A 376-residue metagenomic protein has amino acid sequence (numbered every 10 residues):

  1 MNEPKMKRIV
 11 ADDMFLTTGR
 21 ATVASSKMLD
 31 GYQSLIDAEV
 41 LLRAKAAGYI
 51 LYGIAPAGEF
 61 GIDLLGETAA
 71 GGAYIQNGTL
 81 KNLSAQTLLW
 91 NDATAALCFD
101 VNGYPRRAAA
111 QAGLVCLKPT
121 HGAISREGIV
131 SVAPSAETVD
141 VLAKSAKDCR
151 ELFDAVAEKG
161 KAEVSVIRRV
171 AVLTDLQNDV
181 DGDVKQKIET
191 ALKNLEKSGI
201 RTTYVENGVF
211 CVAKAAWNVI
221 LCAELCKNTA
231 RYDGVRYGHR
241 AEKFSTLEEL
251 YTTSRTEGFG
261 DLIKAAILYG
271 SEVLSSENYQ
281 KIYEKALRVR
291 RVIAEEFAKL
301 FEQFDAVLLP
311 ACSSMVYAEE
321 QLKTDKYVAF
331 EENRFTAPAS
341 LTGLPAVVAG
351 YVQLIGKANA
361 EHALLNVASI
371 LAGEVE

Functional and structural regions predicted by a protein language model:
M1-V101, K193-S198: Gly/Ser-rich catalytic/binding loops embedded in alpha/beta enzyme cores
M6-K27, A223-V289, V348-Q353, A363 (+1 more regions): Short helix-loop capping/hinge segments that flank enzyme active sites or metal/cofactor-binding pockets
F15, Q33, D37, E158-C226 (+2 more regions): Gly/Ser-rich, acidic/histidine-flanked active-site/gating loops
A21-T22, I62-G66, R106-A112, I129 (+3 more regions): Short acidic, glycine/serine/threonine-rich loops at helix termini
K27-M28, K281-K285, V289, M315-N333: Short, surface-exposed loop/helix-turn segments at secondary-structure junctions that function as lids/hinges flanking
V40-L42, A46, I50, V101-N178 (+7 more regions): Structural helix-boundary/capping segments
Q86, N91, E296-F297, K326-L344: Small-aliphatic-rich amphipathic alpha-helix that forms the alpha element of a beta-alpha
